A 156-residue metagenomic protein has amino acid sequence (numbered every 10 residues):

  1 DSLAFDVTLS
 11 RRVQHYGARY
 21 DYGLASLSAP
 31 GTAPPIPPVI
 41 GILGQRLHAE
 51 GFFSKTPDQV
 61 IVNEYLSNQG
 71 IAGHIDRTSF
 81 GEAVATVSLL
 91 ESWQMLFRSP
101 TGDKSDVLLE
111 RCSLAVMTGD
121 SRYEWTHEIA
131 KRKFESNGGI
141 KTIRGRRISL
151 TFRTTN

Functional and structural regions predicted by a protein language model:
D1-N156: Non-heme Fe(II) oxygenase metal-center motifs and adjacent flexible, charged/small-residue loops
